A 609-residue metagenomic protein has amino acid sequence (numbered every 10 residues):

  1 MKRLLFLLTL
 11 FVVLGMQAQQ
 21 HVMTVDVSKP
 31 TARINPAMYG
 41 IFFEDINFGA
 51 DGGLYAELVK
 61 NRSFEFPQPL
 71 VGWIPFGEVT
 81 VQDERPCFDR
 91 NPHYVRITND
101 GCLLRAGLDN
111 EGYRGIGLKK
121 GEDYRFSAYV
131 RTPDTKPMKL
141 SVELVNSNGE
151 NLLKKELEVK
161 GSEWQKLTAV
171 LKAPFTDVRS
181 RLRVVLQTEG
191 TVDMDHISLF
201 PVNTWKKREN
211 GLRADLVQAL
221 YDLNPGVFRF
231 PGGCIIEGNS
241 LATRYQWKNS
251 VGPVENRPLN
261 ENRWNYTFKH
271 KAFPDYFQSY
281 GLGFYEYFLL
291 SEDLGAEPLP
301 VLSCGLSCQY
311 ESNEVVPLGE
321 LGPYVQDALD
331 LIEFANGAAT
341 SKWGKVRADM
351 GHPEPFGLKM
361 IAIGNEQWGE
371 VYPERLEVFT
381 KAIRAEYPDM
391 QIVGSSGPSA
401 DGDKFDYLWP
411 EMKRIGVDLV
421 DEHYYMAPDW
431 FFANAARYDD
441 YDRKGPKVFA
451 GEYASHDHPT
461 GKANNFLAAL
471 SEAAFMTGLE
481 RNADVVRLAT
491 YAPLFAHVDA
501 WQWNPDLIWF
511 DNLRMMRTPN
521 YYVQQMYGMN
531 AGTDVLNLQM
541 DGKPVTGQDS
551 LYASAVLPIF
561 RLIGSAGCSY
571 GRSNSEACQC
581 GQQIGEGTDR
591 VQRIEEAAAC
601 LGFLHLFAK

Functional and structural regions predicted by a protein language model:
M1-Q20: Bacterial Sec-dependent N-terminal signal peptides
Q19-S279, E297, S312-G322, L329 (+3 more regions): Extracellular and organelle-lumenal recognition/adhesion modules and their flexible linkers in secreted
Y129-D134, K172-P174, G528-M529, C578-C580 (+1 more regions): Solvent-exposed strand-to-loop "edge" motifs in beta-rich extracellular domains
E156, A553-A599: Carbohydrate-binding surface patches
L171-R183, T204-P225, A272, F277-L294 (+6 more regions): An active-site-proximal structural segment forming one wall of the substrate-binding cleft that immediately precedes
V185-Q187, D195-H196, P201, P231-C234 (+3 more regions): Active-site groove signature of glycoside hydrolases
L289-L290, T380-R384, P388-Q391, W409-N530 (+3 more regions): Catalytic-core region of carbohydrate-active enzymes that cleave or remodel glycosidic bonds
A598-K609: Acidic, Ser/Thr/Pro-rich beta/coil linker or hinge segments at domain junctions
